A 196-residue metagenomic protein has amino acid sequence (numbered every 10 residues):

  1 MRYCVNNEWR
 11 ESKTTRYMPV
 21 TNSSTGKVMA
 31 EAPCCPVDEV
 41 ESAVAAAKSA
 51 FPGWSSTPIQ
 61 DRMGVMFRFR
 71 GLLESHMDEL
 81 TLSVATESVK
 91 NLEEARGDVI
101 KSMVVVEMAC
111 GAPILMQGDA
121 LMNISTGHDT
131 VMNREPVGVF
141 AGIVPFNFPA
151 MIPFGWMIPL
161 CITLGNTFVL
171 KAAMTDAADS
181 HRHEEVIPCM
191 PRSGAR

Functional and structural regions predicted by a protein language model:
M1-E31, G64, R68, G118-V144: Terminal low-complexity tails and localization/encapsulation signals of metabolic enzymes
C4-V5, P19, A32-S42, M190-R196: Histidine- and aromatic-rich ligand-binding microenvironments
S12, P58-D61, E94-A95, P153 (+1 more regions): Short, surface-exposed helix-loop/turn micro-motifs enriched in polar/charged residues
K13, V40, M77, A95 (+2 more regions): Alpha-helix N-cap/helix-start motif
M29-M116: Glycine-rich loop-to-alpha-helix module at the N-terminal edge of alpha/beta enzyme cores
G118-R196: Rossmann-like NAD(P) dinucleotide-binding subdomain of oxidoreductase/dehydrogenase enzymes
